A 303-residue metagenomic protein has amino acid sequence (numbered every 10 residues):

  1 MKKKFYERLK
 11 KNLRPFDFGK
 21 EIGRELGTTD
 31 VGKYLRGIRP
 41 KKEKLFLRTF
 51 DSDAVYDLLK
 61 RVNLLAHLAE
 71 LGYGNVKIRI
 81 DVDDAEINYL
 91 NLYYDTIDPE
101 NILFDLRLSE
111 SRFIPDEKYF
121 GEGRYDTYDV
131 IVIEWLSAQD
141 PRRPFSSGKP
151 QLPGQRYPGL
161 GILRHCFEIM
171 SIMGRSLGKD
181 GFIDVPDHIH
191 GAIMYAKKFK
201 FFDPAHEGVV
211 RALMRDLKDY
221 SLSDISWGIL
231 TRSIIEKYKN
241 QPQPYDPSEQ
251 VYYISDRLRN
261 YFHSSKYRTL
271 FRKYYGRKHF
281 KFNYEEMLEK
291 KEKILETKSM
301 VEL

Functional and structural regions predicted by a protein language model:
M1-Q155, I172, S176-L177, G181 (+2 more regions): Non-catalytic substrate-recognition and accessory regions of acyl/acetyltransferase enzymes
R156-L160: Flexible, glycine- and charge-enriched loops at secondary-structure boundaries
G161-M170, D187-G191, A212: Short glycine/proline-centered loop/turn elements that form peptide/ligand docking sites
D184: Conserved SAM-binding loop
